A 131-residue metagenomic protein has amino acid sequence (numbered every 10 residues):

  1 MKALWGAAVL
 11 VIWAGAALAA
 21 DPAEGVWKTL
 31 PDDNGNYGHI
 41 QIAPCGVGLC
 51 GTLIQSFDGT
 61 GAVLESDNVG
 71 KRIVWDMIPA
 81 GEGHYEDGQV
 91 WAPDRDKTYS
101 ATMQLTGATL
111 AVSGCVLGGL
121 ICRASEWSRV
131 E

Functional and structural regions predicted by a protein language model:
M1-A8: Bacterial N-terminal signal peptides that target proteins for export
A14-A16: N-terminal signal peptide c-region/cleavage motif recognized by signal peptidases
A23-E24, K28-Y99: Central antiparallel beta-sheet cores of small beta-barrel/beta-sandwich binding domains
D32-D33, P93, Q104, V116-G118: Short polar/acidic secondary-structure junctions
A43-G48, Q104-L110: Short, solvent-exposed coil/turn segments at beta-strand boundaries
T109, V116-E131: Edge beta-strand at a domain terminus
